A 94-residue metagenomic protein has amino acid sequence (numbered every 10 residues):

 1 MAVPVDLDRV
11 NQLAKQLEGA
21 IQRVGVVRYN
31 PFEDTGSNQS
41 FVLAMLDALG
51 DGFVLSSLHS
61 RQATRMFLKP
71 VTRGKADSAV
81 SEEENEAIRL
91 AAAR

Functional and structural regions predicted by a protein language model:
M1-F41, L46-R94: Polybasic/polar functional segments that serve as interface/processing modules
